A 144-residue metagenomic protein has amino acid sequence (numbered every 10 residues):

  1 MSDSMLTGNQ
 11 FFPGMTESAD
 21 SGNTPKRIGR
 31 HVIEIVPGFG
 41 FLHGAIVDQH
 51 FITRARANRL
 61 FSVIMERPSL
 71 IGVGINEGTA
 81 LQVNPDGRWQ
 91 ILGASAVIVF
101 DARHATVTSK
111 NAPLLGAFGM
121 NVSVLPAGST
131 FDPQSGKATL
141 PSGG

Functional and structural regions predicted by a protein language model:
M1-T7: Catalytic nucleophile loop
F11-G144: C-terminal and late-domain segments of enzyme folds
